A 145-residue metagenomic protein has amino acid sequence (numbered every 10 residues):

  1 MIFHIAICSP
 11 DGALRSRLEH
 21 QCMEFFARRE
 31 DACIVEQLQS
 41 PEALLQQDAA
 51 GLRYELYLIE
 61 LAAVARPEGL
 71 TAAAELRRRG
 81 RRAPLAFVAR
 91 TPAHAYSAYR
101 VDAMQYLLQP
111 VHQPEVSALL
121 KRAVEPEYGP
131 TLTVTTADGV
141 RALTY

Functional and structural regions predicted by a protein language model:
I2-C22, Y57: Conserved acidic segment of CheY-like receiver
I7, Q37, F87-V88: Conserved SAM-binding loop
P10, S40, R90: Cofactor-binding loop segments of dinucleotide-utilizing enzymes, especially the Rossmann-like FAD- and NAD(P)+-binding
S16-F25, L44, A72-A73: Short, well-ordered amphipathic alpha-helices
F26-Q39, R81-A83: A generic structural motif
Q37-L56: Acidic, metal-coordinating helix/loop segments flanking the phosphotransfer/catalytic sites of two-component signaling
G51-G129: CheY-like receiver
K121-Y145: Conserved binding/recognition cores within well-folded domains
